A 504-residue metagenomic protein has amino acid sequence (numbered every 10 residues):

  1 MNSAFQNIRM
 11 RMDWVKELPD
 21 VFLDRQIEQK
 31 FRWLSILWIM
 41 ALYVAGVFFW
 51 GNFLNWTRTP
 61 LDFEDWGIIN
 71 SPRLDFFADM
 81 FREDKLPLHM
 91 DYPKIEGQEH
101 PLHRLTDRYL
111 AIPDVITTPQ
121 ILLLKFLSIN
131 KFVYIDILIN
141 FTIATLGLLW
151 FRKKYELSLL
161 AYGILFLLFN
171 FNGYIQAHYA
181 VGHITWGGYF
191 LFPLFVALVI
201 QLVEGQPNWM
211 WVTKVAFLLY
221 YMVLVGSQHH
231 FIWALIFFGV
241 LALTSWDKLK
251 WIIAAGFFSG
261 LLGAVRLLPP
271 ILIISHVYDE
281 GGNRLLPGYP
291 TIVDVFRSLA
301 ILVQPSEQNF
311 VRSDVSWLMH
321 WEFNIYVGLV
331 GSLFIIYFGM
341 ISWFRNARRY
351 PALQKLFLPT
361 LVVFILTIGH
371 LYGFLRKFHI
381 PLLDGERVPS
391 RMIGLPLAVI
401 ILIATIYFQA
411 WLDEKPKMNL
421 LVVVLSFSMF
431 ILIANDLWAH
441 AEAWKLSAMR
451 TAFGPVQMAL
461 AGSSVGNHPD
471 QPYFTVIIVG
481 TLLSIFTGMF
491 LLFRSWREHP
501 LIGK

Functional and structural regions predicted by a protein language model:
M1-F53, T142, L482-K504: Start-transfer (signal-anchor) and selected internal transmembrane alpha helices of multi-pass inner/ER membrane
F5, T59, L371-F374, K415-K504: Transmembrane helical bundles and short interhelical boundary loops of multi-pass, membrane-embedded
D13, I68-H89, K94, Q98-H100 (+3 more regions): Periplasmic/ER-lumenal interhelical loops and adjacent helix-loop junctions in multi-pass membrane proteins
L37-Y43, D247-I271, N283-L286, L353-V363 (+1 more regions): Hydrophobic alpha-helical membrane-interfacial segments at the cytosolic entry of transmembrane helices
Y43, T145-F151, L160-E204, N208-T244 (+3 more regions): Membrane-embedded helix bundles of polyisoprenyl
Y43-A144, L167-F190, P287-V315, L371-F374 (+1 more regions): Membrane-interface coil-to-helix junctions
I175-G187, D314-M319, V362-L402, Y407-Q409 (+1 more regions): Membrane-helix boundary/interfacial segments in multi-pass membrane proteins
S245-I252, I336-F374, P416-N419, R497-G503: Membrane-interface helix-loop-helix junctions at transmembrane boundaries of multi-pass membrane enzymes, predominantly
